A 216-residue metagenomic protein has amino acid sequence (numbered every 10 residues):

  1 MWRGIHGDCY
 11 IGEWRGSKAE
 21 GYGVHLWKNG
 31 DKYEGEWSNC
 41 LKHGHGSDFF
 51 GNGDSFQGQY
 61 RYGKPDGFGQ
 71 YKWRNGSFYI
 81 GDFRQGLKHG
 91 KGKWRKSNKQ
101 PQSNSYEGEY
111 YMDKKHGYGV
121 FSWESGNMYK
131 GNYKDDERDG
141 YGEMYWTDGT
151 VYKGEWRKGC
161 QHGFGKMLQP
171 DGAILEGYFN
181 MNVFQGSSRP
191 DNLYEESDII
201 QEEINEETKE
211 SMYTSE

Functional and structural regions predicted by a protein language model:
M1-E216: Intrinsically disordered, low-complexity repeat tracts enriched in Gly/Pro/Ser/Thr and acidic residues, frequently
